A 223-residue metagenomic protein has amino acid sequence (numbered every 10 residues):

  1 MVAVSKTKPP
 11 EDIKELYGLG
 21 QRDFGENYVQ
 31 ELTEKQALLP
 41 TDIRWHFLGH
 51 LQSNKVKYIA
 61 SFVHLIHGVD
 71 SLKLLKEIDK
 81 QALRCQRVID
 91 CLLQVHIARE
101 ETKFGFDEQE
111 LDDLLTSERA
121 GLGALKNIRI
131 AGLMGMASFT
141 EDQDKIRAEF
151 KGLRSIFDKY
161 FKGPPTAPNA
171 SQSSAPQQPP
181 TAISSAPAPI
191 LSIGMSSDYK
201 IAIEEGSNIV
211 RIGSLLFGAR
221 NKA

Functional and structural regions predicted by a protein language model:
M1-N169, I183-S197, I203-E205, F217-R220: Conserved alpha/beta-domain cores
S173, Q178-P179: Cationic, low-complexity basic patches in intrinsically disordered or flexible, solvent-exposed regions
N208-I209: Divalent-metal-activated hydrolytic enzyme cores
A223: Active-site loop ensemble at the mouth of alpha/beta enzyme cores that anchors a bound cofactor
